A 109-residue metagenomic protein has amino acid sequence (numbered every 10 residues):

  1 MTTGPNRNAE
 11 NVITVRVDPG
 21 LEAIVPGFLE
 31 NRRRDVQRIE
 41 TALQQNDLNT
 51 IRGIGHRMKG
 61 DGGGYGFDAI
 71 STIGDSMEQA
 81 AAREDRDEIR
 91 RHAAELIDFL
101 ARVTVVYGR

Functional and structural regions predicted by a protein language model:
M1-R109: Two-component system phosphorelay core
